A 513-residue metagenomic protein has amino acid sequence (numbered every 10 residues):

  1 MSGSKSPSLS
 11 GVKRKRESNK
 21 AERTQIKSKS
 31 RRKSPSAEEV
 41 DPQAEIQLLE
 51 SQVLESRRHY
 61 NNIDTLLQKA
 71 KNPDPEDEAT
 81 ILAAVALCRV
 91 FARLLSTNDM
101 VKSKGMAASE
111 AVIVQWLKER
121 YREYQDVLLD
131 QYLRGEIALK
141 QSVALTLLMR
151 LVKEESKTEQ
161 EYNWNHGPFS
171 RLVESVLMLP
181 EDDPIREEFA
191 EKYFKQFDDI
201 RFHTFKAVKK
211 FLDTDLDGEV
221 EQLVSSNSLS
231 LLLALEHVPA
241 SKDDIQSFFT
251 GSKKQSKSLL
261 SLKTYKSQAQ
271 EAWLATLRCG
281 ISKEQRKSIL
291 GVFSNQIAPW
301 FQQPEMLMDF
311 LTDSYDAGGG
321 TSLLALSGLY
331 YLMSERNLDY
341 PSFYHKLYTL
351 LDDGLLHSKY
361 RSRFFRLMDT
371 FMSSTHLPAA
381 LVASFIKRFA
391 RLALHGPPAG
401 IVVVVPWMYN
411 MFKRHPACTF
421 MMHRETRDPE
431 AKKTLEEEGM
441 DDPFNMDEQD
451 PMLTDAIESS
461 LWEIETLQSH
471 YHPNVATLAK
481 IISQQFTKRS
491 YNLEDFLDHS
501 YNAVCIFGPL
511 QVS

Functional and structural regions predicted by a protein language model:
M1-S6, S513: Intrinsically disordered, low-complexity mixed-charge
G3, G11-L347, F371-S373: Alpha-helical solenoid scaffolds in large eukaryotic transport, assembly, and signaling factors
N337-S513: Eukaryotic scaffolding regions of large macromolecular assemblies
